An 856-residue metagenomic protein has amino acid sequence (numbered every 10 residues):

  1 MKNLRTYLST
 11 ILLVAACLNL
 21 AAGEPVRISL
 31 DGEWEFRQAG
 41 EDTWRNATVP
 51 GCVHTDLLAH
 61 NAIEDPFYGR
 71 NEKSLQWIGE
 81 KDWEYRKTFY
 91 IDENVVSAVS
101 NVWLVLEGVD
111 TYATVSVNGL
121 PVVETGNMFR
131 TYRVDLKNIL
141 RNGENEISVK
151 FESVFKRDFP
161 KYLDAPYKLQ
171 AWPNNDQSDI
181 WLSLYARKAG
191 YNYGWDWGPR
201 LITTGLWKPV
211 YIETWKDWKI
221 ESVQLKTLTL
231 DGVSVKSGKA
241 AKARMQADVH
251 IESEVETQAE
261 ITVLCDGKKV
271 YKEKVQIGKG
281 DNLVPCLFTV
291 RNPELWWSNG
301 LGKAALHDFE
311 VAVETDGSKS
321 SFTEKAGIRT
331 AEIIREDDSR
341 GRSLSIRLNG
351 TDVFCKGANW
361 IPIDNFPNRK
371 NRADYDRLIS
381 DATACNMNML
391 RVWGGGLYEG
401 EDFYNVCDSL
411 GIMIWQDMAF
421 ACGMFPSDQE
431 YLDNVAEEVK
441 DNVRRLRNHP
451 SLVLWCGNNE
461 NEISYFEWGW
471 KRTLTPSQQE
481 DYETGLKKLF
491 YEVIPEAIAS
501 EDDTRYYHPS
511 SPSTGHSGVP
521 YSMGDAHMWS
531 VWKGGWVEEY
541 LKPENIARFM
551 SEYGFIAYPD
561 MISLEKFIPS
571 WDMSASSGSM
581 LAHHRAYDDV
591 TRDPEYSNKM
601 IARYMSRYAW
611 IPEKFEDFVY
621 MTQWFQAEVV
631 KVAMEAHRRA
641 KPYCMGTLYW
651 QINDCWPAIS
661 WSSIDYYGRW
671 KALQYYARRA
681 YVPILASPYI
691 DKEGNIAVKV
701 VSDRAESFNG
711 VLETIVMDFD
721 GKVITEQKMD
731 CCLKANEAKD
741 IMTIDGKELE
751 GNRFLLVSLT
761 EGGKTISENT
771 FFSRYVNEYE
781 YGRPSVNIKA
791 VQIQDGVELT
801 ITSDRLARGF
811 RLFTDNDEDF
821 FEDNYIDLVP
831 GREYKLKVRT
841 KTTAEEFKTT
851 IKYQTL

Functional and structural regions predicted by a protein language model:
G23-V105, Q177-I180, L184-P209, E213-W218 (+5 more regions): Extended carbohydrate-recognition surfaces in non-catalytic/accessory domains of CAZymes and lectin-like proteins
R37-A39, E80-K219, S253-V255, M389 (+3 more regions): Accessory beta-strand-rich segments of carbohydrate-active enzymes
E64-I91, V95-V105, D110-V117, V123-G126 (+5 more regions): Active-site-adjacent substrate/metal-binding segments within catalytic domains of carbohydrate-active enzymes
Y85-K87, R130-V134, G280-F288, K739-M742 (+2 more regions): Short strand-edge motifs at loop-to-beta-strand transitions and within beta-strands of extracellular beta-rich domains
V95-S100, L140-E144, R157, V290-L306 (+2 more regions): Short glycine/proline/serine/threonine-rich loop/turn segments at secondary-structure transition edges
N138-E144, D248-D337: Extended acidic/polar, glycine-enriched regions that form or flank non-catalytic beta-rich accessory modules
M389-S409, M413-A586, V629, Y643 (+2 more regions): Substrate-binding/catalytic cleft of secreted carbohydrate-active enzymes, primarily glycoside hydrolases
G578-D823, L828-V838, E846-F847, L856: Carbohydrate-binding surfaces of carbohydrate-active enzymes
